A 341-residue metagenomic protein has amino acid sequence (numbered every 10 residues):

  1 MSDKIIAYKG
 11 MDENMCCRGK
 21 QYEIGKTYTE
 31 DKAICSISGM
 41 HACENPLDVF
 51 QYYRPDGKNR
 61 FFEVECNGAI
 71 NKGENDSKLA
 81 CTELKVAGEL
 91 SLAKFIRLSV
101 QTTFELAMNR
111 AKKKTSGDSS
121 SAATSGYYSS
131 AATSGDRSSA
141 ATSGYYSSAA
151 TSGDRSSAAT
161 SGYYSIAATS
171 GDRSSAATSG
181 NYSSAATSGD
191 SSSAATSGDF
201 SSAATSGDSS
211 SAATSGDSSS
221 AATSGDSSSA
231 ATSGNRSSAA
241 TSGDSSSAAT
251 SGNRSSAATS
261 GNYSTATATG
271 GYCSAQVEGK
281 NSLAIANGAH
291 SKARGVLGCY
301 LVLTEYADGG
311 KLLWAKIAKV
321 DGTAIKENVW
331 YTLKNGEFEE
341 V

Functional and structural regions predicted by a protein language model:
M1-V341: Short, glycine-biased loop/turn motifs at secondary-structure junctions and in low-complexity Ser/Thr/Pro-rich termini
